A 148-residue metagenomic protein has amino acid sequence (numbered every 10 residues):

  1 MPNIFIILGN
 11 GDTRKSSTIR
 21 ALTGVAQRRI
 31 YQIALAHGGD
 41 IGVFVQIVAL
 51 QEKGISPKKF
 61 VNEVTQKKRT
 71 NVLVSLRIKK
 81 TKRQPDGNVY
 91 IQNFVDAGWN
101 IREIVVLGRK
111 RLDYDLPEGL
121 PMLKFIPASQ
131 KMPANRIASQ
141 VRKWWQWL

Functional and structural regions predicted by a protein language model:
M1-L8, A128-M132: N-terminal intrinsically disordered, low-complexity tails enriched in polar/charged
P2, R69, G98-N100: A general structural motif
N3, R28, S56-V64, P133-W147: A structural motif
N3-G24: Glycine-rich phosphate-binding P-loop
I7, V45, I101-I104: Generic structural hydrophobic/aromatic packing signal, biased to beta-strands
I19-V25, L50-I55, N100-R109: Phosphate-binding glycine-rich loops and adjacent basic patches that engage nucleotide phosphates, nucleic-acid
R28-V95: Conserved nucleotide-sensing/catalytic segment adjacent to the nucleotide-binding pocket in NTP-handling enzymes
S75-L148: Replace "adjacent to P-loop NTPase cores in ATP/GTP-dependent enzymes" with "adjacent to NTP-binding cores
